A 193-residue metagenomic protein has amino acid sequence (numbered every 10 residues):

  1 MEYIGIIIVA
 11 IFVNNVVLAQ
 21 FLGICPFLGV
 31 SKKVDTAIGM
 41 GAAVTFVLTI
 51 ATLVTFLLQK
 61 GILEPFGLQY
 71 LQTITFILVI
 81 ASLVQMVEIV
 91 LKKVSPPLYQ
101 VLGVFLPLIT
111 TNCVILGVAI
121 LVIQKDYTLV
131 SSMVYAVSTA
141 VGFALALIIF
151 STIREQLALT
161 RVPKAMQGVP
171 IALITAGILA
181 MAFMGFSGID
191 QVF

Functional and structural regions predicted by a protein language model:
E2, M181-F193: Juxtamembrane boundary at the C-terminal end of a transmembrane helix
Y3-L18, G67-S82, M133-A146: Structural signature of hydrophobic alpha-helical transmembrane segments
I6-A43: Juxtamembrane transmembrane-helix termini in multi-pass membrane transport proteins
F21-G29, E88-K93, V104-L106, C113-D126: Generic transmembrane alpha-helix signature in multi-pass membrane proteins, especially transporters/channels
L22-T36, V84-L98, F150-R161: C-terminal ends of transmembrane helices
A43-L53, G103-V118, G168-A180: Small-residue-rich segments of transmembrane alpha-helices in multi-pass membrane proteins, especially helix faces
K60-G103: Ordered, amphipathic secondary-structure segments that act as subunit-interaction surfaces in large macromolecular
E155-L173: Interfacial loop-to-transmembrane junctions
